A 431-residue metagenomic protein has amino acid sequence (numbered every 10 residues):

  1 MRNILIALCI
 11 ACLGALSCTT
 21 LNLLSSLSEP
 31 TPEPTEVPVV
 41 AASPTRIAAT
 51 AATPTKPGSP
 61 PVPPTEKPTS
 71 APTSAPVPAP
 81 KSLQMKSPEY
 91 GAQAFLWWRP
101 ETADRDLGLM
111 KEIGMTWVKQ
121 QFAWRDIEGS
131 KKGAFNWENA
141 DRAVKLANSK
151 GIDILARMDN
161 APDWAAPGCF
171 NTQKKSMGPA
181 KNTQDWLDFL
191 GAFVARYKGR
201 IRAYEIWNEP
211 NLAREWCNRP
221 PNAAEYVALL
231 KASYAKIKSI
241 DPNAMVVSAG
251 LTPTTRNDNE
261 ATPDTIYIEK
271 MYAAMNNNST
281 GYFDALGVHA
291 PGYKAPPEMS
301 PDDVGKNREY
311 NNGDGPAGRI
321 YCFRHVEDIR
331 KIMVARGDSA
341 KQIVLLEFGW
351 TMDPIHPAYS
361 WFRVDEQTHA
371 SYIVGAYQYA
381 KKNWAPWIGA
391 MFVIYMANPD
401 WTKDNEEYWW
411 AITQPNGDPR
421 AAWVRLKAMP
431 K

Functional and structural regions predicted by a protein language model:
A7-A15: Bacterial N-terminal signal peptides
C18-M85: Ser/Thr-rich, Proline-interspersed low-complexity disordered segments
C18-S25, L83, N136, A165 (+6 more regions): Aromatic-rich peripheral "rim/lid" segments of glycoside hydrolase catalytic domains that contact and position glycan
A75-T116, Q121: Boundary/entry segment of secreted carbohydrate-active catalytic domains
K86-Y90, I113-W117, N148-I154, G199-A203 (+4 more regions): Loop/turn elements at helix/coil->beta-strand transitions in domains of secreted/extracellular proteins
W97-E112, D185-F193, P263-A274, A370-Y379: Short, acidic/polar
I113-N257, Y293, W350-D353, M396-K403: Substrate-binding cleft and catalytic face of glycoside hydrolase catalytic domains, especially the flexible beta-alpha
L187, N222-R363, A411-I412: Noncatalytic carbohydrate-binding groove/subsite architecture in carbohydrate-active enzymes
